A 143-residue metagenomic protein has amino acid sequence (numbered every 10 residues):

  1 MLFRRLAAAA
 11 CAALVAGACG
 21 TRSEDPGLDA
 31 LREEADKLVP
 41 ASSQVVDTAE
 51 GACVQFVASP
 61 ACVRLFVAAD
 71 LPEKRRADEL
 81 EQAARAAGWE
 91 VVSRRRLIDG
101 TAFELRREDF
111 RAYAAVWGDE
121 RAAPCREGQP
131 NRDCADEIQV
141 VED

Functional and structural regions predicted by a protein language model:
L2-R5, G20-C62, V67-D143: An acidic-aromatic pocket/loop used at catalytic or ligand-binding sites
R5-C11: Sec-dependent N-terminal signal peptides
V15-A18: C-terminal motif of bacterial Sec signal peptides marking the signal peptidase cleavage site
